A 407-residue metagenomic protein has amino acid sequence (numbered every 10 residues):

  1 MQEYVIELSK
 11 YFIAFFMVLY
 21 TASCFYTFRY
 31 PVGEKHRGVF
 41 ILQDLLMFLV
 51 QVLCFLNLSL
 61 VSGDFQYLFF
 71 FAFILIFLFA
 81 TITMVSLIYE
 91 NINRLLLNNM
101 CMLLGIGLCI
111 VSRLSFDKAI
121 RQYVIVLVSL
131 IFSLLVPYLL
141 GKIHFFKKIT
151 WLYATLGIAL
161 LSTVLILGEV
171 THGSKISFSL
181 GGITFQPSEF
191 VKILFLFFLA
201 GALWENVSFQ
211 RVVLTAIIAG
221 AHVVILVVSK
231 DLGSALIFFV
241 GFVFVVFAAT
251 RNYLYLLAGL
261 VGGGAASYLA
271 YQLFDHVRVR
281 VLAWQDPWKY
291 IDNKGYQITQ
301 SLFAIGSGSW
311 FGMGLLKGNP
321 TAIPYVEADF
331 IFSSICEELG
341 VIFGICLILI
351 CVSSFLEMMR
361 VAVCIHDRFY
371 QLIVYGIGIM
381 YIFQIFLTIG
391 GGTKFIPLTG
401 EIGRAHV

Functional and structural regions predicted by a protein language model:
M1-M17: Hydrophobic transmembrane alpha-helical segments in integral membrane proteins
A22-F40: Membrane-interface helix-loop junction between the first two transmembrane segments
D64-N293, S333, E337-L339, F343-G391: Hydrophobic alpha-helical transmembrane segments of multi-pass inner membrane proteins, especially in bacterial systems
I305-I342, I365: Long extracytoplasmic/lumenal interhelical loops at the membrane interface of multi-pass membrane proteins
G392-G403: Extracellular/periplasmic helix-loop-helix junctions in multi-pass membrane proteins
A405-V407: Conserved small/polar residues in nucleotide/adenosyl-binding loops
